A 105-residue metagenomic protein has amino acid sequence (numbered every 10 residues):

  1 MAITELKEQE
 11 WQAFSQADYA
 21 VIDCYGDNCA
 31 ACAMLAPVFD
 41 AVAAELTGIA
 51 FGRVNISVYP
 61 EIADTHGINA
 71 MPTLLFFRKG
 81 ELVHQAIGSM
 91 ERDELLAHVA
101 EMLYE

Functional and structural regions predicted by a protein language model:
M1-A13, A50: N-terminal "domain-start" segment that seeds a small globular fold
K7, N55-S57: Conserved acidic residues
S15-D27: Short active-site neighborhood of thiol/selenol oxidoreductases, capturing the structured segment around
A17-Y19, A36-V54: Conserved helix-turn-beta segment immediately C-terminal to the redox Cys motif in thioredoxin-like folds
C24-P37: Conserved redox-active cysteine motifs that mediate thiol-disulfide chemistry, especially di-cysteine Cys-X(1-2)-Cys
G26, I56, K79: Active-site loop/turn elements of alpha/beta-hydrolase fold enzymes, especially the short glycine-/histidine-rich
P60, H66-L75: Structural micro-motif
F76-E105: Non-catalytic, surface beta->alpha helical segment in thiol-disulfide oxidoreductase systems
